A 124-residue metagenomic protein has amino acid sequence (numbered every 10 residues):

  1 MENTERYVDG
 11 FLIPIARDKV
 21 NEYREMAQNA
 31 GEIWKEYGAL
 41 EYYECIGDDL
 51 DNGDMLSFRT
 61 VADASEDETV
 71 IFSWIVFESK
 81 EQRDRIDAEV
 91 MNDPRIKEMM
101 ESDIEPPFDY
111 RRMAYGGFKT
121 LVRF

Functional and structural regions predicted by a protein language model:
M1-N29: Long, hydrophobic N-terminal alpha-helical segment
M1-N3, K35, E41-E66, R95-F124: Glycine-rich beta-strand-turn "strand-cap" elements at beta-sheet edges
V8-I15, D54-V90, G116: Short, well-ordered beta-strand segments in beta-rich or mixed alpha/beta enzyme and ligand-binding folds
N21, E81-R83, R123: Residue-level signal for secondary-structure boundary sites
R24-A30, I86-D93: Short amphipathic alpha-helices in soluble, non-transmembrane regions that often serve as interface/regulatory elements
N29-Y37: Short, flexible N-terminal segments of the mature chain
